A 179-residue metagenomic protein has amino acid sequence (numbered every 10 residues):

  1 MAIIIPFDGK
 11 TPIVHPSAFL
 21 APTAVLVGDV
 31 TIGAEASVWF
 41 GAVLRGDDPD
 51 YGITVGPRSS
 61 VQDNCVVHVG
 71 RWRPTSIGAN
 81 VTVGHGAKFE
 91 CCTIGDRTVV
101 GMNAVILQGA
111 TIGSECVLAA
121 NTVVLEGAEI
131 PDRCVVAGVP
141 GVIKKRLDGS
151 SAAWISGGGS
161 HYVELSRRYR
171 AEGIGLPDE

Functional and structural regions predicted by a protein language model:
M1-I13, F19, G41, D47 (+5 more regions): Glycine-rich hexapeptide-repeat left-handed beta-helix
A24: Compact, Lys/Arg-rich rRNA/RNP-binding cores from ribosome-related proteins
V27-A36: N-terminal glycine-rich anion-binding loops that anchor highly charged ligand groups
E35, R58-V61: A short glycine-rich beta-turn/N-cap micro-motif
T82: Short proline/glycine- and basic residue-enriched helix-capping loop/turn segments at helix->loop/beta transitions
